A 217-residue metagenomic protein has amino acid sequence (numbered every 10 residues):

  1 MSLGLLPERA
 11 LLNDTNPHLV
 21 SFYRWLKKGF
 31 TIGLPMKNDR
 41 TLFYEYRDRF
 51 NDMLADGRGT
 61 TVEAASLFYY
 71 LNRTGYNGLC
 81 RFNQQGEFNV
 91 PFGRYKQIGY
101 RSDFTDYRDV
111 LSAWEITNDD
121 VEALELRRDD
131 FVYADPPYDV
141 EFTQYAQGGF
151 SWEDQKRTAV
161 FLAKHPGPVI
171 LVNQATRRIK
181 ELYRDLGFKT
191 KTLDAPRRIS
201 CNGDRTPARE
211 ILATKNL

Functional and structural regions predicted by a protein language model:
M1-L42: Conserved S-adenosyl-L-methionine
S2-E8, L124-R128, I179-L186: Short loop/helix-cap segments at secondary-structure boundaries that form the rim of catalytic
E8-R9, L111-W114, A163-V169: Short active-site oxyanion
A10-L12, I116, T190-T192: Conserved beta-strand scaffold positions in the cores of enzyme catalytic domains, especially in NTP/NDP-utilizing
N16, P137, N216: Anionic group-transfer/hydrolysis microenvironments
K28-Y133, P137-T143, T176: SAM-dependent nucleic-acid methyltransferase catalytic core
Y145-G149: Short glycine-enriched, charge-decorated loop/helix-capping segments at active-site entrances that position
S151-L217: Long, positively charged, glycine-interspersed low-complexity recognition regions
